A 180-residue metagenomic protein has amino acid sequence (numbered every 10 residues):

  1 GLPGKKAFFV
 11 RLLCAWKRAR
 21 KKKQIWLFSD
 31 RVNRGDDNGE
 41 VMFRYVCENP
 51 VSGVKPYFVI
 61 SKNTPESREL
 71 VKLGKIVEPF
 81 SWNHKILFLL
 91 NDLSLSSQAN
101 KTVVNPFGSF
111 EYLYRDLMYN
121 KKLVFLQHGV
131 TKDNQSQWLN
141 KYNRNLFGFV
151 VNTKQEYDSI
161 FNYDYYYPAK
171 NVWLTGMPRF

Functional and structural regions predicted by a protein language model:
G1-I25: Non-catalytic membrane-proximal stalk/linker segments that position and tether the catalytic domains
Q24-F180: Active-site and donor-binding regions of nucleotide-sugar-utilizing enzymes
